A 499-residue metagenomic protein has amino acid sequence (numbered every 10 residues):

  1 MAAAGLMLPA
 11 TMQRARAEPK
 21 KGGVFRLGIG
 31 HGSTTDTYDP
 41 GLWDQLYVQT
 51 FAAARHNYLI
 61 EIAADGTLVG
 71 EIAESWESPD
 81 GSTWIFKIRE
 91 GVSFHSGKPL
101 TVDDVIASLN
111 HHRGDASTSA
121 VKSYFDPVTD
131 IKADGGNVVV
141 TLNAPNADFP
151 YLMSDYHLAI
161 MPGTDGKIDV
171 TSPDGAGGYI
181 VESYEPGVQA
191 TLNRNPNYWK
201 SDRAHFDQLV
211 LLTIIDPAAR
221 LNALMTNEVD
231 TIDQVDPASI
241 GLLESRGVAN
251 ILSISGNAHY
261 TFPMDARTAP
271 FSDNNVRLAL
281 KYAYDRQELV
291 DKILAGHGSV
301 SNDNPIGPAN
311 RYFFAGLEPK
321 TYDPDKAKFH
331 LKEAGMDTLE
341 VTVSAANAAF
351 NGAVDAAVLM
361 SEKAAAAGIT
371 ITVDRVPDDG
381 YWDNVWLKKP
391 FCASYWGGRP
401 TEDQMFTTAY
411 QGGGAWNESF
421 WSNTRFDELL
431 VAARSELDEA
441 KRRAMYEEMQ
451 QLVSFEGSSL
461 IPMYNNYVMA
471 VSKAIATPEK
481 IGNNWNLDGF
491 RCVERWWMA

Functional and structural regions predicted by a protein language model:
M1-R16: N-terminal export signals
R16, G178, V300-E333, F350-A353: Structural transition elements
G28-D80, N110, D174-A176: N-terminal lobe/hinge region of extracytoplasmic solute-binding protein
T67, M153-A204, Q208-V210, D216-A218 (+3 more regions): Gly/Pro-rich hinge or "lid" segments in bacterial periplasmic/extracellular proteins
E74-T118, V139, A223, P270-S272: Aromatic- and charge-enriched surface segment that lines or borders ligand/interaction sites
E77, K87, V121-P162, S183: Surface-exposed binding/hinge segments that line and control ligand-binding clefts or catalytic entry sites
E185, Q189, A283-R311, N351-S361 (+1 more regions): Detector for C-terminal structural segments
N197-L242, T370: Ligand-site clamp/hinge motif
